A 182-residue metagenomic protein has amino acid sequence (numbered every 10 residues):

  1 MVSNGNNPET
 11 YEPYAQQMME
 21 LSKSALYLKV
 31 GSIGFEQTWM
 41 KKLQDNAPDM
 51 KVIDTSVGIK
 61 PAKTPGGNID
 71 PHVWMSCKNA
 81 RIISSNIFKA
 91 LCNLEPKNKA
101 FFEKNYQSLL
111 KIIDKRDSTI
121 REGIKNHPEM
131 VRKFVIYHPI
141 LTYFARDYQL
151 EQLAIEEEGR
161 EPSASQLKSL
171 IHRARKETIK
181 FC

Functional and structural regions predicted by a protein language model:
M1-F181: Extracytoplasmic metal-acquisition and chelation regions
